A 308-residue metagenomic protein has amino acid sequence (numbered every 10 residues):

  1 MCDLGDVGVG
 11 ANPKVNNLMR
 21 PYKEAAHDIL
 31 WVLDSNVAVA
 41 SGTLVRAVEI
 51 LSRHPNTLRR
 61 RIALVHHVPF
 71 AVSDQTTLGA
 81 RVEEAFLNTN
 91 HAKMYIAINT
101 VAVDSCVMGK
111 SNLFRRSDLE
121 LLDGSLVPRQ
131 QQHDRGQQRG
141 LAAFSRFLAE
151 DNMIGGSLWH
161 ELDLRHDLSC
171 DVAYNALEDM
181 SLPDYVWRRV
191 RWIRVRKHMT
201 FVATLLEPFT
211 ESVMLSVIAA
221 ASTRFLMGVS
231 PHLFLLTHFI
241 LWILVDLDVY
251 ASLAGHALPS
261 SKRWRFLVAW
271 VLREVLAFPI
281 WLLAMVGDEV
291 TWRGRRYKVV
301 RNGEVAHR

Functional and structural regions predicted by a protein language model:
M1-H27, G42, R46-A142, V186-W187 (+3 more regions): Long helical/loop segments within the catalytic core of UDP-sugar-dependent glycosyltransferases, especially the large
H27-A38: Short beta-strand-to-loop acidic/aromatic patch adjacent to the donor-nucleotide binding site
N36-V39, F70-S73, L113, M153 (+1 more regions): A short, conserved beta-strand element in the Rossmann-like catalytic core that flanks the donor/metal-binding loop
R60-I62, R146, N152-Y174: Catalytic donor-sugar/metal-binding loop of nucleotide-sugar-dependent glycosyltransferases
V72, L168-D184: Active-site donor/metal-binding and catalytic loop motifs of nucleotide-sugar-dependent glycosylation enzymes
N99, P183-L206: Membrane interfacial helix-start motif at the N-side
L206-E289: Membrane-embedded multi-pass helical conduit in multi-pass membrane proteins, especially envelope-biosynthetic
E304-R308: Short, surface-exposed, low-complexity cationic segments
